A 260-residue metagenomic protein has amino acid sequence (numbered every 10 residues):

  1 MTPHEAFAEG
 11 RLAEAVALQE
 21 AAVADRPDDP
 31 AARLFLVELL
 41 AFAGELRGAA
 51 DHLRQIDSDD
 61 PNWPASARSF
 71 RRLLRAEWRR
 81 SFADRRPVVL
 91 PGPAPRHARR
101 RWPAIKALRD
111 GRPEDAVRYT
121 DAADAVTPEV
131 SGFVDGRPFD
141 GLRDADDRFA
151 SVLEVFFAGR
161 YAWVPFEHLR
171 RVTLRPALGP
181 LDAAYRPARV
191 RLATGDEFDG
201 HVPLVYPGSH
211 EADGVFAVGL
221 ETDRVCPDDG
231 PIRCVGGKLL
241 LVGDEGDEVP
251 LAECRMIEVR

Functional and structural regions predicted by a protein language model:
T2, F35-L36, R71, P103: Structural register within alpha-helical repeat arrays
A6, L40, L74-R75, A107: Residue at a conserved register position within TPR or TPR-like alpha-solenoid repeats
Q19, L53, Y119-D121: Inward-facing hydrophobic residues that define packing positions of alpha-helical scaffold repeats
P27, P61-N62, P128: Short coil turns that delineate tetratricopeptide repeat
A32, S66-A67: TPR alpha-solenoid repeat register
